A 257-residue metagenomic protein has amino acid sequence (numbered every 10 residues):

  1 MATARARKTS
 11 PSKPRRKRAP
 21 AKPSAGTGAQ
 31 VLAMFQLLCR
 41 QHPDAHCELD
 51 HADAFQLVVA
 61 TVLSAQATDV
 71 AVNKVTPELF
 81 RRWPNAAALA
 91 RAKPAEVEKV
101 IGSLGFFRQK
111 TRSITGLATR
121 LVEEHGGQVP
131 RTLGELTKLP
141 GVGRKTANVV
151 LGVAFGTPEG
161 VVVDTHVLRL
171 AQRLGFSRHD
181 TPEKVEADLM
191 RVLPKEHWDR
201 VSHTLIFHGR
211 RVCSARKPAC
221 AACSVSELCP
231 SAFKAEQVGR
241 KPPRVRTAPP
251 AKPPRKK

Functional and structural regions predicted by a protein language model:
M1-K17, P249-K257: Mixed-charge, low-complexity intrinsically disordered regions
A19-P249: Catalytic cores of DNA base-excision repair glycosylases
